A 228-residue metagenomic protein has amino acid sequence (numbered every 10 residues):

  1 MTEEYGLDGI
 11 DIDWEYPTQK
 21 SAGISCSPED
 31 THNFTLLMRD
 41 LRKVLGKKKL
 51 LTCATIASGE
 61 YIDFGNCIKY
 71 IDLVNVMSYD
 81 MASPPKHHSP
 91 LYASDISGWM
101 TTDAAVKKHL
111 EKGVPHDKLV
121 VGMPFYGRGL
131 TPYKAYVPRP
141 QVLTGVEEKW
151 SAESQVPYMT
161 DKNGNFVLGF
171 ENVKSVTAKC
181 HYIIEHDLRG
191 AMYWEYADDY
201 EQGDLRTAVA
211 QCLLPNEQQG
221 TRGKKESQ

Functional and structural regions predicted by a protein language model:
M1-E3, A57-G65, E171-I184: Short, acidic/polar
M1-P17: Substrate-binding cleft of extracellular glycoside hydrolase catalytic domains
D8, D72, R189: Receiver (REC) domain switch/active-site residues of two-component response regulators
P17-Q141: Substrate-binding surface in catalytic domains of secreted glycosidases
S25-N33, K47-K48, Y200-K225: Short acidic, glycine/proline-enriched helix-loop-strand junctions
Y92-I96, N163-E171, M192-A197: Active-site rim elements
V120-G122, G190-E195: Conserved active-site loop/cleft motifs that coordinate metal ions or position small ligands
M123-Y182, A208-Q228: Glycan-binding loop/region signatures in secreted carbohydrate-active enzymes
